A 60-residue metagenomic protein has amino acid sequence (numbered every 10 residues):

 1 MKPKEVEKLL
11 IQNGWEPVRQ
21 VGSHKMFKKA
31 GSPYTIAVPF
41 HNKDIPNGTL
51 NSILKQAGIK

Functional and structural regions predicted by a protein language model:
M1-R19, M26-K60: Basic nucleic-acid-binding interfaces
